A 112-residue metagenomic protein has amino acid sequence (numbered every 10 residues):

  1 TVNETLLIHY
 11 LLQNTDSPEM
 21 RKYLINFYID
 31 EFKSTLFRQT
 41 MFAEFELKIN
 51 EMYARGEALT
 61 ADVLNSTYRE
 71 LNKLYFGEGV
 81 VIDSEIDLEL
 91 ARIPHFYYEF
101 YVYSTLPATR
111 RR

Functional and structural regions predicted by a protein language model:
T1-R112: Cation-handling catalytic/transport regions enriched in His/Asp/Glu
